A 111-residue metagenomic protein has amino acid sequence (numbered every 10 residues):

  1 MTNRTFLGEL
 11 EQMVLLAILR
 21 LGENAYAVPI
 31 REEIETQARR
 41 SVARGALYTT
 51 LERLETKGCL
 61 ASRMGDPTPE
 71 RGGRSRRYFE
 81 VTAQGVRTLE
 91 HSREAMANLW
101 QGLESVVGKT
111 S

Functional and structural regions predicted by a protein language model:
M1-T5, D66-P69: Short beta-strand/turn micro-motifs at beta-sheet edges
T2-A46: N-terminal helix-turn-helix DNA-binding core of bacterial DNA-binding proteins
E32, E55-T56: Alpha-helical residues within the helix-turn-helix
L47-T49, R53-L54: Basic amphipathic alpha-helical segments that dock to polyanions
K57-G72: Beta-hairpin "wing" of winged helix-turn-helix
S75: Exposed loop/turn and edge beta-strand positions of beta-sandwich/beta-sheet ligand-binding modules
Q84-S111: Amphipathic alpha-helical dimerization/coiled-coil segments that flank or bridge DNA-binding/regulatory modules
